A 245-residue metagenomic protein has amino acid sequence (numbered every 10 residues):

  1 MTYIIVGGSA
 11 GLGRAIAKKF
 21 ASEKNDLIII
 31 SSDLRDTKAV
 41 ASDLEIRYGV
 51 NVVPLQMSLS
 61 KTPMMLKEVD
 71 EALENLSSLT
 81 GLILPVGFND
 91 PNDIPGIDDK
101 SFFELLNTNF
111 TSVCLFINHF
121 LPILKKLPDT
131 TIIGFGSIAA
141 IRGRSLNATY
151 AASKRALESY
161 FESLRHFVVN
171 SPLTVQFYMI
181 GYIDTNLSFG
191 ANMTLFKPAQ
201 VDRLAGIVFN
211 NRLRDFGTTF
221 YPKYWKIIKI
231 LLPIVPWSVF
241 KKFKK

Functional and structural regions predicted by a protein language model:
S9-A10: Conserved glycine-rich cofactor-binding loop
E23-V40: Conserved glycine-rich Rossmann-like NAD(P)H-binding loop of the short-chain dehydrogenase/reductase
P85-P91: Conserved NAD(P)H cofactor-binding loop of Rossmann-fold oxidoreductase domains
D93-L106: Substrate-binding pocket helix/loop in short-chain dehydrogenase/reductase
I117, S153: Active-site helix of classical SDR
S137: Residue(s) in the substrate-gating loop at a strand-loop-helix junction that position the organic substrate next
F177-Y178, M193-I228: C-terminal helical subdomain
